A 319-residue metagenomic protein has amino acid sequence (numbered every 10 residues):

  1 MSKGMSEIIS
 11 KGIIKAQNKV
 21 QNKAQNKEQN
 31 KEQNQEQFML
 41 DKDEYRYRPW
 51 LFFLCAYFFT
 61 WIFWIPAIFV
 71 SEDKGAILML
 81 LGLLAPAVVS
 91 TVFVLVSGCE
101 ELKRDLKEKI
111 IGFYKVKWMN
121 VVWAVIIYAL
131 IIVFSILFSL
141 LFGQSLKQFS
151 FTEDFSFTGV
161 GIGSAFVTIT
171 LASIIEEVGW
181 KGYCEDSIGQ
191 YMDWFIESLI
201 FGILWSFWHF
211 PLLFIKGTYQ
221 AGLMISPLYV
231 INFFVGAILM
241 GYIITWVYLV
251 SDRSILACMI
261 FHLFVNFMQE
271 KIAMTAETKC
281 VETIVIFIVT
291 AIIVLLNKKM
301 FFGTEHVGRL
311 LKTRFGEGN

Functional and structural regions predicted by a protein language model:
S2-V20, K27-E44: Short, Lys/Arg-rich, polar N-terminal cytosolic tail immediately upstream of the first transmembrane signal-anchor
Q35-S173, F201, F214, E270-N319: Specific transmembrane helices
P49-F53, N120-V121, Y183, E197-S198 (+1 more regions): Alpha-helical transmembrane segments and their helix-entry boundary regions
F134, L171, C184, M240-I244: Hydrophobic/aromatic residues in alpha-helical transmembrane segments
I169-I174, S206, F233-I238: Residue-level hotspots within the lipid-embedded alpha helices of multi-pass solute transporters
I175-F207, L249-S254: Membrane-interface helix/loop boundary segments of multi-pass membrane proteins
F195-I225: Membrane-helix boundary elements
G222-F287: Functionally important transmembrane alpha-helices
